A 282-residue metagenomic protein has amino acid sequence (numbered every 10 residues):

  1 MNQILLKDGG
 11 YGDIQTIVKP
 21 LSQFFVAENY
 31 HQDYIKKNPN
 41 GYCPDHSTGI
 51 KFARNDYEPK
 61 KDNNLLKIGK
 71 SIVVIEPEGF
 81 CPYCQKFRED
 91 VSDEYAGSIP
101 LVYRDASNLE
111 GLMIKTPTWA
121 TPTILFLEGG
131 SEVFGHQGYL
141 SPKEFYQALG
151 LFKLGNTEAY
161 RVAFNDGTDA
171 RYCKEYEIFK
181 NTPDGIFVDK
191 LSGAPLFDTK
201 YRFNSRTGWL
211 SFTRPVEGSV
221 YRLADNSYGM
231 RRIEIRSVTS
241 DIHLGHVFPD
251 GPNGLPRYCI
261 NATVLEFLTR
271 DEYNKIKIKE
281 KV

Functional and structural regions predicted by a protein language model:
M1-D62, K86, G150-V282: Flexible coil/turn and secondary-structure edge motifs
D13-T16, K115-F126, R231-I233: Structural micro-motif
L66-G79: Short active-site neighborhood of thiol/selenol oxidoreductases, capturing the structured segment around
I68-S71, S98-P100, G129, E158-Y160 (+1 more regions): Loop/turn elements at helix/coil->beta-strand transitions in domains of secreted/extracellular proteins
I75-P77, A96-G111: Thiol-based oxidoreductase modules, predominantly thioredoxin-like and allied folds used for disulfide exchange
E76-Y83, A120, L191: Short pre-active-site segment immediately N-terminal to redox-active cysteine/selenocysteine motifs in thiol-based
Y83-S98: Typically the conserved alpha-helix immediately C-terminal to a functionally engaged Cys/Sec in thioredoxin-like
F126-K153: Non-catalytic, surface beta->alpha helical segment in thiol-disulfide oxidoreductase systems
